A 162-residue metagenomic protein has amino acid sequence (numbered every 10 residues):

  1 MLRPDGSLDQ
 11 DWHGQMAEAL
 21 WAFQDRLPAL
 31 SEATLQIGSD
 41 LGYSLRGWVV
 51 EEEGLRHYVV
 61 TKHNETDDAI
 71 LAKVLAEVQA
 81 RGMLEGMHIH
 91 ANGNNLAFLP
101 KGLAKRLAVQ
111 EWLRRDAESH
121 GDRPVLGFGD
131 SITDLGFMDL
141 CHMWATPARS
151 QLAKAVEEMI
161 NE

Functional and structural regions predicted by a protein language model:
M1-S39: Active-site phosphate-binding/coordination module
E18-A22, G86-H88, D116-S119, A153-V156: Short, surface-exposed, polar/charged, turn-prone segments marking secondary-structure boundaries
L30-L126, I132-L140: Conserved acidic, metal-coordinating active-site core of Asp-based, Mg2+-dependent phosphoryl-transfer enzymes
S119, D139-E162: Asp-based, Mg2+/Mn2+-dependent phosphohydrolase catalytic module
G129-T133, A148-Q151: Short, polar loop motifs at secondary-structure junctions
